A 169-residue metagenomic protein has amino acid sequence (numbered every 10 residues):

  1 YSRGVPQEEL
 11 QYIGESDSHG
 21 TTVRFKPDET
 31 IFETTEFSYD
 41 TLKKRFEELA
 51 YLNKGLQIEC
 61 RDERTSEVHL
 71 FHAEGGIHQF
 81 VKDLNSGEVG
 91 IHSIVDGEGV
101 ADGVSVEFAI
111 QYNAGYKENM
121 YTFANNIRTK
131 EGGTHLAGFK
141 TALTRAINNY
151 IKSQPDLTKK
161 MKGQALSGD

Functional and structural regions predicted by a protein language model:
Y1-E74, Q79-D83: GHKL-type ATPase core
E59-G168: GHKL/Bergerat-fold ATPase module in large chromosome/replication-associated machines
